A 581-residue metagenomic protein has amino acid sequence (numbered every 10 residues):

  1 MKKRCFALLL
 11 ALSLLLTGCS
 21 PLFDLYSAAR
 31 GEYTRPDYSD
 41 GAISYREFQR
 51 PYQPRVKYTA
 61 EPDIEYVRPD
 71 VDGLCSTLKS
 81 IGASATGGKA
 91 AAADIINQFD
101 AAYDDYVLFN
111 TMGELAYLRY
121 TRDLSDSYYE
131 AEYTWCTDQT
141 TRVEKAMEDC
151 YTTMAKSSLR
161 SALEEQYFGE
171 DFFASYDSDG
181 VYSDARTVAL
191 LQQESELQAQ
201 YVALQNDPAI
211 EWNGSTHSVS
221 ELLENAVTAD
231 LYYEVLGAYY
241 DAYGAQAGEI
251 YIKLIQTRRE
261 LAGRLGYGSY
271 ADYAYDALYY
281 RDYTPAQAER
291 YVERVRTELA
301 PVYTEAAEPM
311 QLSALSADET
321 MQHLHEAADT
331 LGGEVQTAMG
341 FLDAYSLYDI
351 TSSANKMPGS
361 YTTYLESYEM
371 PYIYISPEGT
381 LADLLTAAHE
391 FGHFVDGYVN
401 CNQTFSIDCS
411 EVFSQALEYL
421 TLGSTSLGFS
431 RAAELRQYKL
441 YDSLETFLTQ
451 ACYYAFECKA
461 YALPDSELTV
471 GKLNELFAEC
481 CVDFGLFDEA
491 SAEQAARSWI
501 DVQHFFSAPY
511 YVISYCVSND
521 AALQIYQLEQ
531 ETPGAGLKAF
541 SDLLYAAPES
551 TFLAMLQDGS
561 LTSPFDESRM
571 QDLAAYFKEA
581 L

Functional and structural regions predicted by a protein language model:
L10, L14-L16: Hydrophobic core
L25-E319, H323, C481: A well-structured
D37, A387, Q450, Y454 (+1 more regions): C-terminal, non-catalytic "cap/extension" segments appended to globular domains
V292, T297-E298, N400, F405-T446 (+1 more regions): Post-HExxH zinc-binding segment in Zn-dependent metallohydrolases
Y348-M370: Catalytic zinc-binding patch centered on the HExxH motif and its immediate surroundings that defines zinc-dependent
Y368-A387: Short pre-active-site segment immediately N-terminal to the catalytic Zn-binding motif
T386, E390, F394, Y398 (+1 more regions): Catalytic glutamate of the conserved HExxH
